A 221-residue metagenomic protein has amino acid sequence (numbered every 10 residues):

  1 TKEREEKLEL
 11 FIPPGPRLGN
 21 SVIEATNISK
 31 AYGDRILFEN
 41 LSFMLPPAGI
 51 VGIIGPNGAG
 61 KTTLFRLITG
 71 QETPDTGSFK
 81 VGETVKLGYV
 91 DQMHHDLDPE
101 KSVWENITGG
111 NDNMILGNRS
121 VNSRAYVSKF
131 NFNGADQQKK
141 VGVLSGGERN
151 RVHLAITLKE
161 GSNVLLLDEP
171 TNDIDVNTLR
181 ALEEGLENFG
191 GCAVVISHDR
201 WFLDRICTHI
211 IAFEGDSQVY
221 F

Functional and structural regions predicted by a protein language model:
T1-K2, M114: Short secondary-structure junctions and interdomain/linker hinges
K2-E24: ABC-family P-loop ATPase nucleotide-binding domain
P16-F221: ABC ATP-binding cassette signature C-motif
